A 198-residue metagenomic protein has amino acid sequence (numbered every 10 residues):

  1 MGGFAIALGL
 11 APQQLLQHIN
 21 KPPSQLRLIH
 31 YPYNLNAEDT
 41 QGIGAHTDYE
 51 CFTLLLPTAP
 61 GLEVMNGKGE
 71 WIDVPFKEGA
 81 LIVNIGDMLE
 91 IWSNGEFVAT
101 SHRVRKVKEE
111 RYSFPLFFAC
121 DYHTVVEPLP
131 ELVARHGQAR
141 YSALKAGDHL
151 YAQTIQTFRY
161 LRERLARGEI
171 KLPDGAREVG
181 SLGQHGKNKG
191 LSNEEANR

Functional and structural regions predicted by a protein language model:
M1-R198: C-terminal flanking tails of non-heme Fe-dependent oxygenases
